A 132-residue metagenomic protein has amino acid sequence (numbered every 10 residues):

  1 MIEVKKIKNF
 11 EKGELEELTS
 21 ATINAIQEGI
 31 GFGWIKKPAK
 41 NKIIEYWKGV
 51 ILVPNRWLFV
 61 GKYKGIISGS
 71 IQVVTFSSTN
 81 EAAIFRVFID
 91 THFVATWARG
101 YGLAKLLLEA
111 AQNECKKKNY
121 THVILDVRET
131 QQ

Functional and structural regions predicted by a protein language model:
K6, I35, D126-V127: Small/polar loops that bind or transfer phosphate-bearing groups
N9-I84, D90-T91, A95, L108-A110: Acetyl-CoA-dependent GNAT
N24, E28, G100, N113-K117: Conserved amphipathic alpha-helical interaction elements at protein-protein interfaces in regulatory, energy-coupling
R99, I124-Q132: Conserved beta-strand-loop-alpha-helix junction that forms the acyl-donor binding cleft
Y101, K105: Residues forming the Rossmann-fold NAD(P)(H) cofactor-binding site
L108, C115-V127: Conserved GNAT acetyl-CoA-binding A-motif
